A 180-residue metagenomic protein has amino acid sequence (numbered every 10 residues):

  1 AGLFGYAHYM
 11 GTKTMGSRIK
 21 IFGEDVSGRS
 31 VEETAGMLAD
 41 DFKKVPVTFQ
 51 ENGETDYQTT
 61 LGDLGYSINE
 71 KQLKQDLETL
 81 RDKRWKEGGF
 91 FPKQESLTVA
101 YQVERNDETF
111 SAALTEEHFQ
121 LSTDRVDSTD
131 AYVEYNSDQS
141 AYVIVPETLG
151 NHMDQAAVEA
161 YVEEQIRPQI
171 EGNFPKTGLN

Functional and structural regions predicted by a protein language model:
A1-N180: Surface-exposed, secretory/extracytoplasmic low-complexity segments enriched in Ser/Thr/Asn/Gly/Pro
